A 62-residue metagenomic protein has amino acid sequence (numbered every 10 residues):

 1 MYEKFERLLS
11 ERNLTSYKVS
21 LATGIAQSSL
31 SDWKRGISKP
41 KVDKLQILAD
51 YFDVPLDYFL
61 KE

Functional and structural regions predicted by a protein language model:
M1-Y17: A short, Lys/Arg-rich alpha-helix, primarily the initiator
L9, S20, A49: The alpha-helix within a helix-turn-helix
K18, S29-D32, Y58: Residues in the helix-turn-helix
A22, W33, E62: Residues in the recognition helix of alpha-helical DNA-binding motifs
I25-K39: Recognition helix of helix-turn-helix/homeodomain-like DNA-binding domains that insert into the DNA major groove
D43-Y58: DNA major-groove recognition helix of helix-turn-helix/homeodomain DNA-binding modules
